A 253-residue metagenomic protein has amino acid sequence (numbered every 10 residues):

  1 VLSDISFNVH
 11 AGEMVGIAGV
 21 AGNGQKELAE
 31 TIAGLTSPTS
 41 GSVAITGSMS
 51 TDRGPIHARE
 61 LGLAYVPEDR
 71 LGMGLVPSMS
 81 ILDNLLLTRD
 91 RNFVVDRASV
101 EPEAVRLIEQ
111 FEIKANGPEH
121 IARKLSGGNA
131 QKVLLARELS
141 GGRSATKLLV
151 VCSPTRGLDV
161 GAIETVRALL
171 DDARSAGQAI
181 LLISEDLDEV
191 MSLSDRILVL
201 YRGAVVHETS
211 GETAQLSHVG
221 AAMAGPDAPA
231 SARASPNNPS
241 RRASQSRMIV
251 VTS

Functional and structural regions predicted by a protein language model:
V1-N237, R241, R247-S253: Glycine-rich phosphate-binding loops of nucleotide-dependent enzymes
